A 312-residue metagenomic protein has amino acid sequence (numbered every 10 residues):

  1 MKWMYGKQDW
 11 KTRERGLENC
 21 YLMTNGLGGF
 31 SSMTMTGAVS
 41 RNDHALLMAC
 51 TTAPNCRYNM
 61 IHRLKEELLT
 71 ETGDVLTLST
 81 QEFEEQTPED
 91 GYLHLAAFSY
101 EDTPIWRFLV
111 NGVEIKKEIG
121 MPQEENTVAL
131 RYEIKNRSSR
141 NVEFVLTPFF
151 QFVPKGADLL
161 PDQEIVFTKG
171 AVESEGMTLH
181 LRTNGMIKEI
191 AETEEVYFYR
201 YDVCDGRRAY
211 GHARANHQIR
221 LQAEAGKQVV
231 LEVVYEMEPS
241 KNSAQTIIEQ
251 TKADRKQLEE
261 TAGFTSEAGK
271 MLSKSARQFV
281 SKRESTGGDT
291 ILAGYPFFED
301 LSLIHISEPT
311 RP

Functional and structural regions predicted by a protein language model:
M1-F264: Terminal accessory carbohydrate-recognition/targeting modules of carbohydrate-active enzymes
I134-K135, V229, F279, P309-R311: Generic structural signal for bulky hydrophobic/aromatic residues embedded in well-ordered secondary structure
R214-I219, D289-L303: Solvent-exposed loop and edge beta-strand segments that line ligand/cofactor-binding and catalytic clefts
R255-Y295: Conserved oxyanion/phosphate-binding beta-strand-loop segments in alpha/beta enzyme cores
S302-H305, P309-P312: Residue-level detector of conserved catalytic or cofactor/ligand-binding positions in enzyme active sites
